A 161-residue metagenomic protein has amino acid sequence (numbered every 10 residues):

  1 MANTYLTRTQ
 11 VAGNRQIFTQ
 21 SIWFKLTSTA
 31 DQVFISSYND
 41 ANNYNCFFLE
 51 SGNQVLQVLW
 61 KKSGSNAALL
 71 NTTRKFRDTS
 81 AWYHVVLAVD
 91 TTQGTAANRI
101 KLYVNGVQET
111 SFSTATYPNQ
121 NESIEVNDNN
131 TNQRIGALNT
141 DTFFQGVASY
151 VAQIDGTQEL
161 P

Functional and structural regions predicted by a protein language model:
A2-L59, Q93-A96, T157-P161: Extracellular glycan-recognition modules
A2-N3, G94-A96, K101, T110-Y117 (+2 more regions): Extended recognition patches within non-cytosolic domains
R8-Q10, N71-R77, E122-S123: Beta-strand-rich interaction surfaces with strong enrichment in secreted/lumenal proteins
Q20-I22, S80-T91, L102: Short tryptophan-centered beta-strand motifs in secreted/extracellular beta-sheet-rich domains of glycan-recognition
N43-N45, S65-T72, V107-S113: Surface-exposed loop/edge segments in extracytoplasmic proteins
L59-H84: Short, aromatic/His-centered strand-loop micro-motif at the edge of beta-sheets
V104-T131: Short, solvent-exposed beta-strand-to-loop segments that form ligand-recognition rims of beta-rich domains
E125-S149: Extracellular glycan-interaction patches encoded by glycine-rich segments
